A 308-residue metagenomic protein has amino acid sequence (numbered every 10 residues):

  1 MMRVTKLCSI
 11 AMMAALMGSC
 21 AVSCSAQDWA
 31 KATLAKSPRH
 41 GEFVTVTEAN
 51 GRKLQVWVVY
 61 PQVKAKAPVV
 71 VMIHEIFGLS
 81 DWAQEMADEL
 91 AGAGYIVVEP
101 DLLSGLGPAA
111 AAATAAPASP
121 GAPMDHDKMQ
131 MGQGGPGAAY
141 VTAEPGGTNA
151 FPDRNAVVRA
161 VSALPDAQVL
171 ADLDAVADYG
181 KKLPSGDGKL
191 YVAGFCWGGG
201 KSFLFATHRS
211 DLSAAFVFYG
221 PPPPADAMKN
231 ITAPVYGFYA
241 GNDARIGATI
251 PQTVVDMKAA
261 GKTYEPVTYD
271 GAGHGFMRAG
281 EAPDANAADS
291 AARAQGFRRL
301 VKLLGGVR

Functional and structural regions predicted by a protein language model:
A26-K64: N-terminal cap/lid segment of alpha/beta-hydrolase-fold proteins
K66-E75: Short beta-strand element of the alpha/beta-hydrolase
D81-T114: Short amphipathic alpha-helix adjacent to the substrate-entry channel of hydrolases
A122-L183: Alpha/beta-hydrolase active-site loop
L164, Q168-T232: Primarily recognizes the serine-hydrolase "nucleophile elbow" in alpha/beta-hydrolase and SGNH/GDSL folds
I231, G237-Y239: Short beta-strand/loop motif that positions the catalytic acidic residue of the alpha/beta-hydrolase fold
G241-G247, H274: Acidic catalytic loop of the alpha/beta-hydrolase fold
K258, T263-R308: C-terminal catalytic histidine-bearing segment of alpha/beta-hydrolase fold enzymes
